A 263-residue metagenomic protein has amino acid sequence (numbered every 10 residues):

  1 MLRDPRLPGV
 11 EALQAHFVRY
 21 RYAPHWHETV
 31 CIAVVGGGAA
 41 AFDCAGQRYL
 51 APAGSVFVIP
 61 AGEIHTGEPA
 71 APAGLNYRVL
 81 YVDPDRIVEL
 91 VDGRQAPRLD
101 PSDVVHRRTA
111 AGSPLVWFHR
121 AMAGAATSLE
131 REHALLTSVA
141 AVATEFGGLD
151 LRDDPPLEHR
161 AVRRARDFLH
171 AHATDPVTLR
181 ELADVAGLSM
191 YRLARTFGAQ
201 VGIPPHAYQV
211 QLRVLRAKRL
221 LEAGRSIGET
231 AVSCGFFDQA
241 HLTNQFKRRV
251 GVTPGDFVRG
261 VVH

Functional and structural regions predicted by a protein language model:
M1-L99: N-terminal regulatory/effector-sensing and dimerization cores that precede helix-turn-helix DNA-binding domains
G54-S55, L193, A217, L242: Short hydrophobic/aromatic patches on the structural cores and recognition surfaces of FHA
V91-D154, D167: Amphipathic alpha-helical segments enriched in hydrophobic/aromatic residues interleaved with Lys/Arg
F118-T127, A141-L149, A165-V177, F197-V201 (+3 more regions): Basic, amphipathic alpha-helical hairpins
G148-L149, R259-H263: Short, charged, intrinsically disordered terminal tails
L157-A165, V201, V210-R213: N-terminal positioning helix adjacent to the helix-turn-helix/winged-helix DNA-binding module
H170, P176-L212, A231-G260: Basic/polar phosphate-binding segments, predominantly the helix-turn-helix DNA-binding elements of transcriptional
